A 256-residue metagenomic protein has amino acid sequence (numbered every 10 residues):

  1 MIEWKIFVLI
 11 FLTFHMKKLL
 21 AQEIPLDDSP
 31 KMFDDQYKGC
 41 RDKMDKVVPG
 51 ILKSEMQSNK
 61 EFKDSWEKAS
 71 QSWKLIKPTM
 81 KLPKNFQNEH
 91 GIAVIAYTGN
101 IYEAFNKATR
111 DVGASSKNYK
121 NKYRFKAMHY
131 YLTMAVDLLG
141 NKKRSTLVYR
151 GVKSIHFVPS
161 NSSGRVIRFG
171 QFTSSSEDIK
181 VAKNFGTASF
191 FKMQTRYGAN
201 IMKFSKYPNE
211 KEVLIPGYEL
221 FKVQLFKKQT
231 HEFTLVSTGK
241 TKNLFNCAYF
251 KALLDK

Functional and structural regions predicted by a protein language model:
E3-A21: Cleavable N-terminal signal peptides of Sec/SRP-targeted secreted and luminal proteins
F14, A135, L139, Y218-F221 (+1 more regions): Generic recognition of well-structured, leucine-rich alpha-helical segments and adjacent helix-turn regions within
H15, D34, K143, L147-V152 (+1 more regions): Processing junctions and N-termini across compartments
Q22-K43: Short N-terminal segments immediately surrounding and downstream of signal-peptide cleavage
D42, K46-T195, A199: Internal glycine-rich, Lys/Arg-flanked active-site/core loops of soluble domains
N106-A114, T238-K256: C-terminal helix/juxtamembrane-tail motif
S163-F245: ADP-ribosyltransferase catalytic core
